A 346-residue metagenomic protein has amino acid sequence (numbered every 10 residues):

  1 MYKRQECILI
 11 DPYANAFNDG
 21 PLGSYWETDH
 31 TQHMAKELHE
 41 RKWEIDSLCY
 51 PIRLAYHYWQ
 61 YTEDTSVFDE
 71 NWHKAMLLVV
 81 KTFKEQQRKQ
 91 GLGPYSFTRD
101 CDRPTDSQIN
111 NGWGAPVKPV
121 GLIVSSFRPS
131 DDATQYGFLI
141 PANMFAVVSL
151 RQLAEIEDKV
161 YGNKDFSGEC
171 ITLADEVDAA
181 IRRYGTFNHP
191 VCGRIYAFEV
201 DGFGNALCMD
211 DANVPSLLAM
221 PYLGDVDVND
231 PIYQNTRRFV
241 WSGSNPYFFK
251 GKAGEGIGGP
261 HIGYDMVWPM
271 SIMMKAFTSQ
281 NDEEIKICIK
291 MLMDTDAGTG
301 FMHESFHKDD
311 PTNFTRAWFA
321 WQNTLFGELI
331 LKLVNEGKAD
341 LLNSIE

Functional and structural regions predicted by a protein language model:
K3-T105, F319-V334: Aromatic-rich carbohydrate-recognition surfaces in CAZymes
E6, Q60, E155, M293-D294: Amphipathic alpha-helical segments of tetratricopeptide repeats
L9-Y13, F17, W26, H30-T31 (+3 more regions): Extended ligand-binding clefts on enzyme/binding-domain cores
E27-E44, L207-P231, Y264-E346: C-terminal capping/lid segments that line or modulate ligand- or cofactor-binding pockets
A35-D46, V67, A133-G137, P141 (+4 more regions): Alpha-helix capping and helix-loop boundary segments enriched in small/acidic/polar residues
L48, I52-A55, N143, V147-L150 (+3 more regions): TPR repeat positional signature
I52, W59, V147, R151-A154 (+4 more regions): Heptad-repeat amphipathic alpha-helical coiled-coil interaction surface used for oligomerization/assembly
W59-K74, G91-L92, E157-T172, G224-R238 (+2 more regions): Structural helix-adjacent loops and short alpha-helical linkers that scaffold large soluble proteins
